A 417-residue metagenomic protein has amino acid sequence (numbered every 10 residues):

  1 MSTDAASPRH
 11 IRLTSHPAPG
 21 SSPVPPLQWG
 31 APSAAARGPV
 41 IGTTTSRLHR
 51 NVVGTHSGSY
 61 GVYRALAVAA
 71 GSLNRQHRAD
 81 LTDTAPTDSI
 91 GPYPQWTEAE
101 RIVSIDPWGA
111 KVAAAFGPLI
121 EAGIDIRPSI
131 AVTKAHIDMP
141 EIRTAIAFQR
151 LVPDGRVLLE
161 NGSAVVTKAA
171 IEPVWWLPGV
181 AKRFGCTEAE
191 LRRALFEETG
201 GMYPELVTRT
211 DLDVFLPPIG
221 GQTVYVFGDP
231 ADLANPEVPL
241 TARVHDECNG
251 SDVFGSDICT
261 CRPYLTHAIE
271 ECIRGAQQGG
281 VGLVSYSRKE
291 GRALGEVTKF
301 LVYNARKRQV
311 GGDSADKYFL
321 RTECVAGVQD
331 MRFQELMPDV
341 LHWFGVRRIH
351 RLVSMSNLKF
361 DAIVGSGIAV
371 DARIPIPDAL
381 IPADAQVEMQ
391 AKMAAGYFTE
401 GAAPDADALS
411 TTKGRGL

Functional and structural regions predicted by a protein language model:
M1-L417: Catalytic domains of riboflavin
